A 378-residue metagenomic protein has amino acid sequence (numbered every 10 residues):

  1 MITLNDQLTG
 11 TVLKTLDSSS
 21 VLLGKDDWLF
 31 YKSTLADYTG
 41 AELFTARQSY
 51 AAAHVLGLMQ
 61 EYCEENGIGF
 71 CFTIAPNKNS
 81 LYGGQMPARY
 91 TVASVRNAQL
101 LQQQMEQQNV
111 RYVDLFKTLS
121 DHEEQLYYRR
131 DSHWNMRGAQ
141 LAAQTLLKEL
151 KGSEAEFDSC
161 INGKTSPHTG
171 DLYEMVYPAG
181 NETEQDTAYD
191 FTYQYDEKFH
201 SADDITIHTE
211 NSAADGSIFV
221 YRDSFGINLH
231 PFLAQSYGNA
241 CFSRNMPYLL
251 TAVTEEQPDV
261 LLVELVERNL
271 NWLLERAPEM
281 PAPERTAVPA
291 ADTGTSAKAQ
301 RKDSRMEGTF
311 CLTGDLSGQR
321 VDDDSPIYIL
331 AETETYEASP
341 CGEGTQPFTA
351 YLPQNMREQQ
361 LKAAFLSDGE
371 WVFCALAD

Functional and structural regions predicted by a protein language model:
M1-D378: Extracellular glycan-modifying ectodomains
